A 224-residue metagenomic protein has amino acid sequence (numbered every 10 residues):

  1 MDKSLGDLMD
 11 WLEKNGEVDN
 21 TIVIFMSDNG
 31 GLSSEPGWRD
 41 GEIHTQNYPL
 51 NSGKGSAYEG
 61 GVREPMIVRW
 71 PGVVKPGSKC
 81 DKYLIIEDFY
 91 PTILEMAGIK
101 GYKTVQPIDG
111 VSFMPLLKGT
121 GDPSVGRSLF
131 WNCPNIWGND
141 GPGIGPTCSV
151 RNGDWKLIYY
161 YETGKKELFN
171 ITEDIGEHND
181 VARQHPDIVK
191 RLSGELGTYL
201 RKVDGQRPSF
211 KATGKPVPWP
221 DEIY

Functional and structural regions predicted by a protein language model:
D2, M9-L12, G16, K54 (+5 more regions): Sec/Tat-exported extracytoplasmic proteins
D2-W38: Metal-dependent active-site segment of extracytoplasmic phospho-/sulfohydrolases and closely related
K3-D7, G16, T45, D88 (+5 more regions): Extracytoplasmic/secreted proteins, especially bacterial periplasmic and envelope-associated proteins
L5, I22-S27, M66-I67, F89-L94 (+2 more regions): Beta-strand elements within well-structured catalytic alpha/beta cores of enzymes that handle phosphate/sulfate esters
E17-V23, R63-E64, S124-R127, G153-W155: Loop/turn elements at helix/coil->beta-strand transitions in domains of secreted/extracellular proteins
D19-N20, G101-V105, Q206-S209: Surface-exposed patches in mature extracellular/periplasmic domains of secreted proteins
G31-A57, V74-S78, K82, E87-I171 (+2 more regions): C-terminal cap/loop subdomain of S1 sulfatases and analogous C-terminal strand-loop tails that border
F89, D140, E162-K165, I171-Y224: Long, internal low-complexity/basic segments
